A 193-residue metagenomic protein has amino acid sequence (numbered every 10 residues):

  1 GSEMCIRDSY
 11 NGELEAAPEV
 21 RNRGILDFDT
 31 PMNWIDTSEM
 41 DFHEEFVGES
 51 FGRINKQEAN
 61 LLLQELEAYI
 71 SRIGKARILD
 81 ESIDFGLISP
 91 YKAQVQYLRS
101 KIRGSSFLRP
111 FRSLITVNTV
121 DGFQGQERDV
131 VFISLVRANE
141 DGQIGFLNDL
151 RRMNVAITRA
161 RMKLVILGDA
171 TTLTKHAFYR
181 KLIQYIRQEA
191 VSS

Functional and structural regions predicted by a protein language model:
S2, R7-Y69, Q126-E127, A160 (+1 more regions): Helicase-core coupling region on the C-terminal RecA-like lobe
G24-L26, A76-L79, G122-Q124, G145 (+1 more regions): Replace "in large, NTP-powered and nucleic-acid-processing enzymes" with "in large, NTP-powered factors and other
M40, K92-V95, F123-Q124, R137-E140 (+1 more regions): Conserved nucleotide-binding/hydrolysis micro-motifs of P-loop NTPases
V47-Q57, K75, P90, L108-R109 (+2 more regions): Short, contiguous acidic/charged loop-to-helix segments that flank catalytic cores in large enzymes
S71-T116: Conserved helicase motor "Helicase C" RecA-like lobe of SF1/SF2 P-loop NTPases
K101-G104, R109, R137-D149, K181-Q188: Conserved C-terminal motor-coupling region of P-loop helicases
N118, Q126-A138, V155, K163-I166: A short beta-strand element within the Helicase C-terminal
F146-M162: Conserved SF2 helicase motif VI
